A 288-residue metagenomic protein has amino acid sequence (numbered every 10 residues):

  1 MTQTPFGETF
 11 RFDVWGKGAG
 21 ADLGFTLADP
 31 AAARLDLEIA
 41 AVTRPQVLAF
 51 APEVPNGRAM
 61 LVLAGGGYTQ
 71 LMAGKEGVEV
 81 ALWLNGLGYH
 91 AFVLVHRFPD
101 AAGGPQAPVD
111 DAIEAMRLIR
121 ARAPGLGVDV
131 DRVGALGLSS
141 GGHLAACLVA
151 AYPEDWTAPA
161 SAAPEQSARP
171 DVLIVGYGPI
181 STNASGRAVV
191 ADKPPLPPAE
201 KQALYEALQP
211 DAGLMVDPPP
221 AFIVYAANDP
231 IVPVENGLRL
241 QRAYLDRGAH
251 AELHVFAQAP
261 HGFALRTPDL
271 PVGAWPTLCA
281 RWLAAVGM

Functional and structural regions predicted by a protein language model:
M1-V54: N-terminal cap/lid segment of alpha/beta-hydrolase-fold proteins
D29-R34, A162, D171-V172, G178-G213 (+1 more regions): Mobile cap/lid helix-loop segments that gate and shape the active-site cleft of serine hydrolases
G57-G65: Short beta-strand element of the alpha/beta-hydrolase
M72-E79, F92-V130, D269-A274: Catalytic nucleophile-loop/oxyanion-hole region of alpha/beta-hydrolase and closely related hydrolase-like folds
E114-A188, Y205-E206: Primarily recognizes the serine-hydrolase "nucleophile elbow" in alpha/beta-hydrolase and SGNH/GDSL folds
T182, N228-V232: Acidic catalytic loop of the alpha/beta-hydrolase fold
D217, I223-Y225, D229: Short beta-strand/loop motif that positions the catalytic acidic residue of the alpha/beta-hydrolase fold
L238-M288: C-terminal catalytic histidine-bearing segment of alpha/beta-hydrolase fold enzymes
